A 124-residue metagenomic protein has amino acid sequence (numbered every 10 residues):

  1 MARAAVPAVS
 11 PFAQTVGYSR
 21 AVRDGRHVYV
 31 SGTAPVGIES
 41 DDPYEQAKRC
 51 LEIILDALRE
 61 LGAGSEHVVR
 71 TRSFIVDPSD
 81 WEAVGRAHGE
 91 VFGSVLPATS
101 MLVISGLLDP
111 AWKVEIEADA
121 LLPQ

Functional and structural regions predicted by a protein language model:
M1-V69, I75-Q124: N-terminal presequence-like segments and the immediate start of the first folded domain
